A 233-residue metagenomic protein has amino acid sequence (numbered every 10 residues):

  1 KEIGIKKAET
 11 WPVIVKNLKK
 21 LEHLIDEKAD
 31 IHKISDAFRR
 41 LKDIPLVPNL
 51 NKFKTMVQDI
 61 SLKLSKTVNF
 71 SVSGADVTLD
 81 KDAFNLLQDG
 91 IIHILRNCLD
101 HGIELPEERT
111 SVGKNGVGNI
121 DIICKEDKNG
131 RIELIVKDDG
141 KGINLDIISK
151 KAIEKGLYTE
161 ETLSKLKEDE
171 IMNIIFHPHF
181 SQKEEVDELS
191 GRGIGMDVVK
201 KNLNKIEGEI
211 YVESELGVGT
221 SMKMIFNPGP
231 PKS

Functional and structural regions predicted by a protein language model:
K1-N69, D76-V77, K81-N85, I91: Signal-transmission coiled-coils
S65, N69-N85, G90-S233: Conserved glycine-centered short motifs in functionally critical loops
